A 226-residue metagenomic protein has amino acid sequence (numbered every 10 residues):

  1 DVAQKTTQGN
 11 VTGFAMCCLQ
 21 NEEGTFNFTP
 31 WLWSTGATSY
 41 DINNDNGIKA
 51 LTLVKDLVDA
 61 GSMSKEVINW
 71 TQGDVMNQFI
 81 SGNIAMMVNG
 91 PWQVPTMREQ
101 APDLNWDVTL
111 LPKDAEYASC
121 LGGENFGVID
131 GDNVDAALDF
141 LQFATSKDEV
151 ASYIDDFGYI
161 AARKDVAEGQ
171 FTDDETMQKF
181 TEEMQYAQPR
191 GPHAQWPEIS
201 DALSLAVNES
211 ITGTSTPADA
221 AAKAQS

Functional and structural regions predicted by a protein language model:
D1, C17-S39, C120-G127, I199-N208: Periplasmic solute-binding protein
D1-T6, Y40-I68: Glycine-centered hinge/linker elements that transmit conformational signals in sensory and ligand-binding systems
V2, T6, N77-G82: Hydrophobic residues within well-ordered alpha-helices
D59, E182-S226: Conserved C-terminal helix/tail region of periplasmic/extracytoplasmic solute-binding proteins
A60, R98-Y159, L205, T212-S215: Extracytoplasmic/periplasmic substrate-recognition and gating elements
E66-I80: Short helix-initiation/N-cap motifs at beta->coil->alpha
Q72, N89-V94: Beta->alpha turn/N-cap motifs
A85-N89, D107: Paired acidic/hydrophobic, glycine-rich loop segments that form the ligand-binding mouth/hinge of periplasmic-binding
